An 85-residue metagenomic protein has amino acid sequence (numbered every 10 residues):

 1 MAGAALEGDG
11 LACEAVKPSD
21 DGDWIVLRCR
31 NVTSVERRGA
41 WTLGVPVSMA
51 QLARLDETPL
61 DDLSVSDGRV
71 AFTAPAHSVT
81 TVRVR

Functional and structural regions predicted by a protein language model:
M1-R85: Terminal accessory/anchoring regions of large secretory-pathway or extracellular enzymes
